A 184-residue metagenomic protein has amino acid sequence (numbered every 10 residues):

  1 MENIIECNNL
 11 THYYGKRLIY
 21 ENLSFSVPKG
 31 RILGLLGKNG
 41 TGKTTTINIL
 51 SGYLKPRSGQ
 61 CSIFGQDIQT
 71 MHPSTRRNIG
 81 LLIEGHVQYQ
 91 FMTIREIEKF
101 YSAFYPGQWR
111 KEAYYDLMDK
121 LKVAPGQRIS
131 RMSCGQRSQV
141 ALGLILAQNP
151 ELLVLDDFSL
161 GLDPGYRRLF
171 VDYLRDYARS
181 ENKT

Functional and structural regions predicted by a protein language model:
I5, Y20-N22, R76: Conserved structural motif at the start of ABC-family nucleotide-binding domains
L33-K38: The feature captures the beta-strand-to-loop junction immediately N-terminal to the Walker
S51: Helix-to-loop junction immediately C-terminal to a conserved catalytic motif
G59-T70, S74-T75: Conserved ABC transporter NBD signature motif
I83-V140: ABC-family P-loop ATPase nucleotide-binding domains
L153-D157, L162: Catalytic Walker B motif of ABC-type/P-loop ATPase nucleotide-binding domains
Y173-T184: Conserved catalytic loops of ABC-family nucleotide-binding domains
